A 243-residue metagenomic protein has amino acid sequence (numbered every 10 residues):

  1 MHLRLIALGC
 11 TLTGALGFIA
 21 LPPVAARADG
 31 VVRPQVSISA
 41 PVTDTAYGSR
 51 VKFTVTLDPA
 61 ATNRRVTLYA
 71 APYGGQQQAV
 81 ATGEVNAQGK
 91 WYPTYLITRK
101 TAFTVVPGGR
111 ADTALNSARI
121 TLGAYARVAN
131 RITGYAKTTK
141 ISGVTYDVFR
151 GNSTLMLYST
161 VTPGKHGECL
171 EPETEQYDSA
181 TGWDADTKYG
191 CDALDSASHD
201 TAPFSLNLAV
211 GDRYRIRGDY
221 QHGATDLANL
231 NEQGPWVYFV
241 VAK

Functional and structural regions predicted by a protein language model:
H2-L12, G17-K243: Low-complexity, Ser/Thr/Pro-rich intrinsically disordered linker/stalk segments at domain junctions
